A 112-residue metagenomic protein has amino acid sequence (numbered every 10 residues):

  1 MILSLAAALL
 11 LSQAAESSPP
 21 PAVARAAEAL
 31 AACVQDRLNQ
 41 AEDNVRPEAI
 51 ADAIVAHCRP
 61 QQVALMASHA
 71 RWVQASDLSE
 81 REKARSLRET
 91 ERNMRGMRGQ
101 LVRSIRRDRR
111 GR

Functional and structural regions predicted by a protein language model:
M1-P21: Classic N-terminal secretory signal peptides
S4, P20-P21, R46, R59 (+2 more regions): Serine/threonine-rich low-complexity intrinsically disordered regions
S18-P19, D43, E82, S86: Residue-level detector of alpha-helix boundaries and kinks
A22-S68: Short N-proximal segments of mature Sec-exported proteins
A51-R112: Compact alpha-helical subdomains of small soluble proteins
